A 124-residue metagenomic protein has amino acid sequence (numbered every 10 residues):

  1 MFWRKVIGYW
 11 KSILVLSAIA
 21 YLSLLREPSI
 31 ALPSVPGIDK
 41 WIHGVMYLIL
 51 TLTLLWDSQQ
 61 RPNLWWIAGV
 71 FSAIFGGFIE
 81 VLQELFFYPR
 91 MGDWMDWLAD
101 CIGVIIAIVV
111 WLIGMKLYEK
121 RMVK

Functional and structural regions predicted by a protein language model:
M1-W56, A68, S72: "…centered on the first transmembrane helix and the immediately adjacent amphipathic helix/loop
I7-W10, Q60-I67, R90-W94: Membrane-helix interface segments
L25, T53, I74, F78 (+3 more regions): Residues within alpha-helical transmembrane segments of multi-pass membrane proteins, especially transporters, ion
L25-E27, Q59, F87-Y88, M115: Short helix-capping/hinge motifs at transmembrane helix termini and TM-loop junctions
P33-G37, I79-I105: Interfacial helix-loop-helix junctions of multi-pass membrane proteins
M46-Q60, V104-M115: Membrane-interfacial alpha-helical segments at the cytosolic side of multi-pass membrane proteins
D57-P62, W66-Q83: Membrane-embedded catalytic cores of phosphoryl/pyrophosphoryl-handling enzymes
E119-K124: Short, charged juxtamembrane terminal tails flanking transmembrane helices
